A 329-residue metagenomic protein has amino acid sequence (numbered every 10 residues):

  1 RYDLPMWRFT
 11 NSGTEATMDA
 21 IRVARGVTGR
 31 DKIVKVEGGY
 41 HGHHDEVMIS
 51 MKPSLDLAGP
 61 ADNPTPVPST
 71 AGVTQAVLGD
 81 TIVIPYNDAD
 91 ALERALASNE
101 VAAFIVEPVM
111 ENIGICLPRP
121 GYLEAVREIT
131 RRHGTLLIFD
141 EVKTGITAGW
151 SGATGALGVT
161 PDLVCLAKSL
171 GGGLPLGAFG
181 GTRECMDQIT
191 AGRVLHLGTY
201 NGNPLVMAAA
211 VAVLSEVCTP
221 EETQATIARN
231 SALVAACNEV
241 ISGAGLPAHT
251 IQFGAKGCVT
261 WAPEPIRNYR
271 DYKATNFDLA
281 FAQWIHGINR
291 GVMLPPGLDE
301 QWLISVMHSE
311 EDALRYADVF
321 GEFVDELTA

Functional and structural regions predicted by a protein language model:
R1-A329: Conserved N-terminal phosphate-binding loop of PLP-dependent enzymes in the Aspartate aminotransferase
